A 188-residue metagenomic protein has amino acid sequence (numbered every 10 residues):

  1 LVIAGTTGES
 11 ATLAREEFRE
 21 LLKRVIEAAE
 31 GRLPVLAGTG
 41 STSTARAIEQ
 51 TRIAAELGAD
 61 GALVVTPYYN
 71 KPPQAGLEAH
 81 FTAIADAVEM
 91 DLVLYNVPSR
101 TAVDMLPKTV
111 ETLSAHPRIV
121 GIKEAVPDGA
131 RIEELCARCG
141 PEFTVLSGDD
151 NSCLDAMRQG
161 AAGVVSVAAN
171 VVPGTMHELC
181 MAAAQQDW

Functional and structural regions predicted by a protein language model:
L1-A102, V110: Active-site beta->alpha loop and helix N-cap motifs at the rims of alpha/beta catalytic domains
A83-A87, P98-W188: Catalytic alpha/beta core domains of metabolic enzymes, predominantly
